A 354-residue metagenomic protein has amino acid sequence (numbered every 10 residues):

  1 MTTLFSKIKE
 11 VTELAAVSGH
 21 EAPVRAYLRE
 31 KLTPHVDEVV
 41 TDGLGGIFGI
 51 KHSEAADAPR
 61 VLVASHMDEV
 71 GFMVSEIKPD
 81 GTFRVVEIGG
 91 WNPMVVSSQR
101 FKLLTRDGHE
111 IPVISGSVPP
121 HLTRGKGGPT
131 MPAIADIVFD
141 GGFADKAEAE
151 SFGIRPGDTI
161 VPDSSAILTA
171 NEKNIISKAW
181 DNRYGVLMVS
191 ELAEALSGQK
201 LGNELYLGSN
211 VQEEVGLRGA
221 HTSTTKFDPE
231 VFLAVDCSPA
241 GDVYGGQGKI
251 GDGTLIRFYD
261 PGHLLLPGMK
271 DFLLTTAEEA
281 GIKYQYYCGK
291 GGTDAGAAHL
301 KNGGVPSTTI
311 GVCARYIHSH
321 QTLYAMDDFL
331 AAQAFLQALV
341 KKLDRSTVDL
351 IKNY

Functional and structural regions predicted by a protein language model:
M1-Y354: N-terminal hydrophobic/helix-forming segments and targeting peptides
